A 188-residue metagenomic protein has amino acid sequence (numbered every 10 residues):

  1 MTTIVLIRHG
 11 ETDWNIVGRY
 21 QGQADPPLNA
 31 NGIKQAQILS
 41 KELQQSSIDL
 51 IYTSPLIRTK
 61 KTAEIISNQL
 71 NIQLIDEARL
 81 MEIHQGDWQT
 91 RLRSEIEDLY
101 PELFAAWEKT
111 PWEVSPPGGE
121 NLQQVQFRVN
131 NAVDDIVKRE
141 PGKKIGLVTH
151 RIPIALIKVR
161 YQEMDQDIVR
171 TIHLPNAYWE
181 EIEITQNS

Functional and structural regions predicted by a protein language model:
T2, E11-I72: Active-site-proximal alpha-helix that buttresses catalytic centers in soluble enzyme cores
T3-H9, L147-V148: Short, hydrophobic/glycine-enriched beta-strand segments
R8, Y52-P55, A78-M81: Structured beta->alpha junctions
D13, K60, N68, N130-Q186: Active-site-adjacent alpha-helix immediately C-terminal to a catalytic or transition-state-stabilizing loop
I16-R19, G86-T90, R160: Short aromatic-enriched loop/helix-cap "lid" or pocket-rim segments at secondary-structure transitions that line
A36, Y100, P111, V129-V133 (+1 more regions): Short amphipathic alpha-helical/adjacent loop interface patches that line ligand and macromolecule-binding sites
T53-S54, F127, V148-T149: Short beta-strand scaffold positions
Q69-R128: Phosphate-handling substructures
